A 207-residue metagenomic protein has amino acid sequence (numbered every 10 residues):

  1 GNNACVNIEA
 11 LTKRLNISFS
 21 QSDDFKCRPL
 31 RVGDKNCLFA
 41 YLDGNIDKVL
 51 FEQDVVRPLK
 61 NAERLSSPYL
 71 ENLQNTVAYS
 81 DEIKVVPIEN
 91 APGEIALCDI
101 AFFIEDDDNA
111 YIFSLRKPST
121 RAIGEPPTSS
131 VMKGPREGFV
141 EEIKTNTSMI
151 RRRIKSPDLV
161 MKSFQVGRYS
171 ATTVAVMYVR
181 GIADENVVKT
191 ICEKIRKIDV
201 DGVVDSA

Functional and structural regions predicted by a protein language model:
G1-A207: Membrane-embedded alpha-helical signal segments
